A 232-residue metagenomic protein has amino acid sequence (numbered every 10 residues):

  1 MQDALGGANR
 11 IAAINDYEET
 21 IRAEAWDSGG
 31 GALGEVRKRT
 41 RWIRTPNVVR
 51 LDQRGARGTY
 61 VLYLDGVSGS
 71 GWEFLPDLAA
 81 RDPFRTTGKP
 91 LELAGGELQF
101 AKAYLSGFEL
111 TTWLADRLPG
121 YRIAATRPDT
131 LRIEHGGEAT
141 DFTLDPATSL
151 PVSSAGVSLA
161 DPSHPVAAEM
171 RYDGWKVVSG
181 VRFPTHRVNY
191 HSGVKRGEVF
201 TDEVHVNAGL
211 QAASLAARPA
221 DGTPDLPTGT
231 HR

Functional and structural regions predicted by a protein language model:
D3, G7-A80, G120: N-terminal mature ectodomain segment of secretory-pathway/periplasmic proteins
T20-E24, V49-G55, D129-G136, S154-V157 (+1 more regions): Short beta-strand segments that buttress and anchor functional surface loops
S28-A32, R57-T59, G136-E138, S163-H164 (+1 more regions): Solvent-exposed loop/turn segments connecting transmembrane beta-strands in outer-membrane beta-barrel proteins
E35, G156-S214, L226: Acidic, serine/threonine-rich low-complexity disordered tracts
P46-V48, T126-P128, G137-A139, P146-S153 (+3 more regions): Coil-to-beta-strand transition motifs
R54-T59, L78-A79, G156-A160, N189-K195 (+1 more regions): Short, solvent-exposed aromatic-acidic interface loops
L62-G66, R122-A125, F142-A147, E169-G180 (+1 more regions): Aromatic-rich beta-strand edge motifs centered on tyrosine
S68-T140, P146-T148, S158-V166, L210 (+1 more regions): Flexible, processing/modification-adjacent segments and terminal tails in exported/periplasmic/extracellular proteins
